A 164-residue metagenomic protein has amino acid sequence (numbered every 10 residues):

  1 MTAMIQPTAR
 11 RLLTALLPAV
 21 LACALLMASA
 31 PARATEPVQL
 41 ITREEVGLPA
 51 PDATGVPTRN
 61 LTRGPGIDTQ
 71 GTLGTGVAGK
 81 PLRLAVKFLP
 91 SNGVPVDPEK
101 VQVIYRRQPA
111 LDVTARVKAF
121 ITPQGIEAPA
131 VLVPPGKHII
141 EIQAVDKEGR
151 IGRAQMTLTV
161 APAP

Functional and structural regions predicted by a protein language model:
M27-A30: N-terminal signal peptide c-region/cleavage motif recognized by signal peptidases
A34-L82, L89, A163: Short, compositionally biased P/S/T/A/G/V-rich stretches that sit at domain boundaries
S91-V103: Solvent-exposed loop/turn segments flanking beta-strands in beta-repeat/beta-sandwich domains
A119-E127: Aromatic sugar-binding surface patches on proteins that engage polysaccharides or sugar-phosphate polymers
A130-K137: Surface-exposed, short loops/turns at beta-strand junctions within beta-sandwich domains
T157-A163: Short beta-strand edge segments in extracellular beta-sheet folds
